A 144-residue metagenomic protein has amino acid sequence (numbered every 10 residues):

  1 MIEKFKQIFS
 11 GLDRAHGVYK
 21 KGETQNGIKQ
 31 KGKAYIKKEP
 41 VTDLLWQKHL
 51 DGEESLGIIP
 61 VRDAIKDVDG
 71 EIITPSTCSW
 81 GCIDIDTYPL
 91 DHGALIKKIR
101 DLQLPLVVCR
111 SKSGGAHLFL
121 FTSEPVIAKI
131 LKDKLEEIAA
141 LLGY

Functional and structural regions predicted by a protein language model:
M1-A116, L120-E137, L141-Y144: Signature for HUH/AEP ssDNA processing cores
